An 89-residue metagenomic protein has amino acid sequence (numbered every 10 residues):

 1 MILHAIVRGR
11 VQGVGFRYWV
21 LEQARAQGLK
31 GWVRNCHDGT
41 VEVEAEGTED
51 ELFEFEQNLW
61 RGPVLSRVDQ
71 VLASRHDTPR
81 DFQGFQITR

Functional and structural regions predicted by a protein language model:
M1-R89: Intrinsically disordered, low-complexity, mixed-charge
